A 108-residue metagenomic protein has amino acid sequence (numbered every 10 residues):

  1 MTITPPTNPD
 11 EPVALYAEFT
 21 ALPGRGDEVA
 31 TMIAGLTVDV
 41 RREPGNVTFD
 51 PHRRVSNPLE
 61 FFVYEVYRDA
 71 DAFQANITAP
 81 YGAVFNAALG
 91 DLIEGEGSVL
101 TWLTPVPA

Functional and structural regions predicted by a protein language model:
M1-E11, P51-L59, F85-A108: Glycine-rich beta-strand-turn "strand-cap" elements at beta-sheet edges
V13-F19: Active-site-flanking beta-strand signature of metal-NTP-handling nucleotidyl enzymes and homologous cyclase-like
A17, V29, F49, V63 (+1 more regions): Hydrophobic pocket/interface hotspot
T20-D27: Short, surface-exposed ligand-recognition loops at beta-strand->loop->(often short) alpha-helix junctions that present
A34, V63, E96: Localized chelating/binding microdomains that coordinate divalent metal ions or stabilize phosphate-bearing
V38-F62: Short, glycine- and small/hydrophobic-rich beta-strand elements in well-ordered beta-sheets
D39-V47, V66-L100: An amphipathic, aromatic/His-enriched active-site/gating alpha helix that lines ligand/cofactor pockets
